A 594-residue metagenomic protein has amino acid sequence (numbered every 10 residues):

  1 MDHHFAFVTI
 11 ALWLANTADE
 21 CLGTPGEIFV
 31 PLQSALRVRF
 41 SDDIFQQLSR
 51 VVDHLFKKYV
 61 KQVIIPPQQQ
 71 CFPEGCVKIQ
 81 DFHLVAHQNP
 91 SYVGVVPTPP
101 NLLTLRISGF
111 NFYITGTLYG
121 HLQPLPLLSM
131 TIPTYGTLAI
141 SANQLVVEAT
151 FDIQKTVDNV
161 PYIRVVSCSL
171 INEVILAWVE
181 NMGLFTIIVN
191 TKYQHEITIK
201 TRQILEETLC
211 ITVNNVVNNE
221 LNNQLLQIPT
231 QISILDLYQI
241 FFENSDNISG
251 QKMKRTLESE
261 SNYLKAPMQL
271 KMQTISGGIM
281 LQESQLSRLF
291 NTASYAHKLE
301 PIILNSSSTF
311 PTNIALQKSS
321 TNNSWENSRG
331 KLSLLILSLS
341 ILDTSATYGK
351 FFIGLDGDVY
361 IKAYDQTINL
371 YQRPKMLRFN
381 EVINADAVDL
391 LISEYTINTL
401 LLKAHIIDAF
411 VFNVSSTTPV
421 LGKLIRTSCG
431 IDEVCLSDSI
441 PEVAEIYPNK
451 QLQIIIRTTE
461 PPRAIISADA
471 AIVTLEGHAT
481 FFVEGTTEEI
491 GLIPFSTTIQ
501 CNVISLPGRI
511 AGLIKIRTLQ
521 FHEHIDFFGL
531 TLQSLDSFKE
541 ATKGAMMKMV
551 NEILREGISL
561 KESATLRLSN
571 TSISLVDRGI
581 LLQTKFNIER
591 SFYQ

Functional and structural regions predicted by a protein language model:
M1-L12: Classical eukaryotic N-terminal signal peptides for Sec-dependent ER targeting/secretion, especially the positively
W13-I171, I175, E206-T480, H522-Q594: Tubular lipid-binding modules of the TULIP superfamily
N172-E173, N181, K192-E196, T201 (+7 more regions): Functionally constrained cores in energy, signaling, and assembly domains
I175, M182, T186-N215: Mixed-charge (acidic/basic) macromolecular-recognition segments
D356-D358, T367-P374, T487-T498, L513-R517: Composition- and surface-driven signal marking solvent-exposed, interaction-prone regions in large proteins
A470-L506: Extended serine/threonine-enriched, polar tracts that run as long, contiguous segments within proteins
L492-A545: C-terminal soluble interaction/assembly domains
